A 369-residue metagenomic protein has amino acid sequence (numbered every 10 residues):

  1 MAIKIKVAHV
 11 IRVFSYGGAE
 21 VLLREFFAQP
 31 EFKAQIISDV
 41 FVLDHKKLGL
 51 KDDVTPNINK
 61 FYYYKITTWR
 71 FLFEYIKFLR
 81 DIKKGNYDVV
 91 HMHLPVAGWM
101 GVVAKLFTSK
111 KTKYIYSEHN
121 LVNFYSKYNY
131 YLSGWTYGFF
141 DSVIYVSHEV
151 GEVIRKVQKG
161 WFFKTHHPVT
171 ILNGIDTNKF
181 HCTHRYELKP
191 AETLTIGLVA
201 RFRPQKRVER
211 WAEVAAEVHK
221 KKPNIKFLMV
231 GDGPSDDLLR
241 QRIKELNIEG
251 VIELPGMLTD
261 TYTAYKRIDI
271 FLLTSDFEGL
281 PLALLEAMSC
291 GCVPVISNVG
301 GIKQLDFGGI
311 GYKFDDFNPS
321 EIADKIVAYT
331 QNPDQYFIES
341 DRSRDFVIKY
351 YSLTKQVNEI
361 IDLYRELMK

Functional and structural regions predicted by a protein language model:
H9-F73, F162-K164: N-terminal strand-loop element at the rim of the active site of nucleotide-sugar-dependent glycosyltransferases
G17-E25, L194, L198-K220, F227 (+2 more regions): A conserved mid-protein helix/loop that constitutes part of the nucleotide-sugar donor-binding site
F41, V293-I296: Short hydrophobic beta-strand element within catalytic cores of glycosyltransferases and related nucleotide-activated
M92-W99, E118: Short His-centered aromatic/hydrophobic patch
K127, R155, L172-E192: Acidic anion/phosphate-binding donor-loop and adjacent secondary structure in glycosyltransferase catalytic cores
F140-T170, I175, K179: A short, active-site helix/loop in glycosyltransferases that binds the activated sugar's phosphate group
M257, D276: Aromatic "clamp/platform" in nucleotide-sugar-dependent glycosyltransferases that forms part of the donor/acceptor
G308, Y312-P319, A328-P333: Conserved acidic donor-binding segment of nucleotide-sugar-dependent glycosyltransferases
